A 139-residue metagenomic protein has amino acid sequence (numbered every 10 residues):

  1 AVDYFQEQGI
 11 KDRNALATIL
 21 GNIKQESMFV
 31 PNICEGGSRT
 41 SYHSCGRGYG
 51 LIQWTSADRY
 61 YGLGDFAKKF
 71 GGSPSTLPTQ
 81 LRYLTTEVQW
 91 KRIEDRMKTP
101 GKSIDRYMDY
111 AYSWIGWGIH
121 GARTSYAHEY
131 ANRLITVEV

Functional and structural regions predicted by a protein language model:
A1, A15-I19, L77-Q80, L84 (+1 more regions): Stable alpha-helical elements in mature extracytoplasmic
A1-I10, D65-P74, D95-R96, Y112-A122: Second-shell loop/turn segments in exported
A1-M28: Export/targeting segments at the very N-terminus of extracytoplasmic proteins
G21-Q25, G36, S113: Short acidic/histidine-centered micro-motifs embedded in hydrophobic/aromatic stretches that mark compact functional
S27-G101: Peptidoglycan-targeting cell-wall enzymes and recognition modules
K98-V139: Active-site or metal-binding loop neighborhoods of secreted/extracellular toxin and effector enzymes
